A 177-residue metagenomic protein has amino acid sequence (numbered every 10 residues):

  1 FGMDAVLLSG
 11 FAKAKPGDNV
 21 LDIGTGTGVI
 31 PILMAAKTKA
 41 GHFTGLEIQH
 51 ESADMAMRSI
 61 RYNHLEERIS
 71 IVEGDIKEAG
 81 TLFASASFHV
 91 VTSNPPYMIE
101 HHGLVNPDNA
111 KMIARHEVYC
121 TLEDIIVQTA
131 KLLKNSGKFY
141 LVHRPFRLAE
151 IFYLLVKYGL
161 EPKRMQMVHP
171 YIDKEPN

Functional and structural regions predicted by a protein language model:
M3-D4: A generic structural signal for residues located within well-ordered alpha-helices of large catalytic or ligand-binding
G10-L104, V127: Conserved SAM/SAH cofactor-binding pocket of Class I
D75-K77, V168-Y171: Short, solvent-exposed coil/turn elements at secondary-structure transition points
G80-A84, A114-E117, T121, H143: Short, well-structured alpha-helical patches and their helix-loop capping segments that border functional surfaces
P95-D124: Mobile active-site "lid"/loop adjacent to the S-adenosyl-L-methionine
Y119-P170: Conserved Class I SAM-dependent methyltransferase catalytic core
D173-N177: SAM/dcSAM-binding transferase cores
